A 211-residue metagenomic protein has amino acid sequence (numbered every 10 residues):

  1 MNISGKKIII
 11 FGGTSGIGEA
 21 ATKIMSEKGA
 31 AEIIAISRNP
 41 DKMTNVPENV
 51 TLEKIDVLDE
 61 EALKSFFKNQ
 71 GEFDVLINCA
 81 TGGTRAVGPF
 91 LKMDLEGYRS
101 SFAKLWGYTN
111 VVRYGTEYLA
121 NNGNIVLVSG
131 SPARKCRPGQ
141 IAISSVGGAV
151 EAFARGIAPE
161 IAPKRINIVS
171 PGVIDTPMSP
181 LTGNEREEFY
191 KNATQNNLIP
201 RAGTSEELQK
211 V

Functional and structural regions predicted by a protein language model:
T14-K23: N-terminal Rossmann NAD(P)H-binding glycine-rich loop of SDR-like oxidoreductase domains
A30-M43: Conserved glycine-rich Rossmann-like NAD(P)H-binding loop of the short-chain dehydrogenase/reductase
P47-E61: Rossmann-fold cofactor-recognition segment
L58-E72: Conserved Rossmann-fold cofactor-binding substructure of NAD(P)-dependent oxidoreductases
C79-V87: Conserved NAD(P)H cofactor-binding loop of Rossmann-fold oxidoreductase domains
P89, M93, Y98-N110, N124-A162 (+1 more regions): Catalytic loop of short-chain dehydrogenase/reductase
I168-P171, E187-V211: C-terminal helical subdomain
S170-G183: Short beta-loop-alpha junction of Rossmann-like oxidoreductase domains
